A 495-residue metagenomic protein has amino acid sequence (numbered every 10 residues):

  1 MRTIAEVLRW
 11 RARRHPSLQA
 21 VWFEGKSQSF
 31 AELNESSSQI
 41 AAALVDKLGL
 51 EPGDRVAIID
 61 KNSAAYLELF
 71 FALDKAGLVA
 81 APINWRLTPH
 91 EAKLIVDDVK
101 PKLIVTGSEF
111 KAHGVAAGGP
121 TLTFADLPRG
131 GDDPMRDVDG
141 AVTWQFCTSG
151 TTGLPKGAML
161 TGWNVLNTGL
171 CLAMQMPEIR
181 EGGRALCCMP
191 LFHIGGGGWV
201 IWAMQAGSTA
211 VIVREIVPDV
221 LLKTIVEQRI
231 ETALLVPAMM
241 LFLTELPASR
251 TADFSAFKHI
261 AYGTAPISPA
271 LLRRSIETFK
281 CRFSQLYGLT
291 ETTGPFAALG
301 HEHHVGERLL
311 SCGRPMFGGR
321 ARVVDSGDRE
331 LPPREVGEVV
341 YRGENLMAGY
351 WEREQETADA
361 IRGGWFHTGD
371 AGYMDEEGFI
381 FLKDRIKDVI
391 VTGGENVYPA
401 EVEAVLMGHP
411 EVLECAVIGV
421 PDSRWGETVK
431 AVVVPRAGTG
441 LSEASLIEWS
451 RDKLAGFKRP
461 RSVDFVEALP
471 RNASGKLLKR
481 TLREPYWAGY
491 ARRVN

Functional and structural regions predicted by a protein language model:
E6-S29, I58: AMP-dependent adenylate-forming
P16-S17, G130-C147, L154, N164 (+1 more regions): Conserved pre-ATP/AMP-binding loop-to-beta segment of ANL
S17-L18, E32-A57, L87-T88, K93 (+2 more regions): ANL superfamily AMP-binding
K26, A43-H90, N396: Conserved AMP-binding/adenylate-forming
S29-A31, T143-L170: Conserved AMP-binding A3 loop
L87, I104, I225, A233 (+8 more regions): AMP-binding/adenylate-forming catalytic core of the ANL superfamily
L166-R184, F192-T232, E245-L246: Conserved AMP-binding/adenylation subdomain of ANL enzymes
Q205, I230-L235, E245-E307, R320 (+1 more regions): Gly/Ser/Thr-rich phosphate-binding loop
